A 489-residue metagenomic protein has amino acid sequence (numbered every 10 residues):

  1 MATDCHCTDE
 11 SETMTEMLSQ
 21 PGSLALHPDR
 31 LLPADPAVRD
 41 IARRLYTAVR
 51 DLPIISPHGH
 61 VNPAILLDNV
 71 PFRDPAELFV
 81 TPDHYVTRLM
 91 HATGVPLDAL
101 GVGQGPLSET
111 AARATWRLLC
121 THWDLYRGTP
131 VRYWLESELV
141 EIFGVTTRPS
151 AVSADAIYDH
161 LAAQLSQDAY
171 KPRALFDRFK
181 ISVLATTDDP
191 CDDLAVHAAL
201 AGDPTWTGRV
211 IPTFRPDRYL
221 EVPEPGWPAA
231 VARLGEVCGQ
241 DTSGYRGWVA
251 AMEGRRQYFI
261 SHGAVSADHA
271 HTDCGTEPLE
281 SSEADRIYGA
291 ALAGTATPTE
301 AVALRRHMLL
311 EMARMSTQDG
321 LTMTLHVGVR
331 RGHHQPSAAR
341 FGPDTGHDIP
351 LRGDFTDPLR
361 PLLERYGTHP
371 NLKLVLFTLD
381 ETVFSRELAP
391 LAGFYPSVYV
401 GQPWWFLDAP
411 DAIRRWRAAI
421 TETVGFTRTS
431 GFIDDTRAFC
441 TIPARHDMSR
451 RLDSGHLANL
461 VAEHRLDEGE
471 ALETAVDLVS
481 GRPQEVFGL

Functional and structural regions predicted by a protein language model:
C5-C7: Cysteine-centered motifs
T15-D319, T368-T382, A389-L489: Metal-cofactor-binding active-site regions of metalloenzymes
M323-L325: C-terminal amphipathic alpha-helical interaction region
H334: Hard-cation-handling environments
A338-P350: Active-site loop ensemble at the mouth of alpha/beta enzyme cores that anchors a bound cofactor
G353-T356: Divalent-cation-assisted or electrostatically stabilized phosphate/pyrophosphate-binding catalytic cores
P361-Y366: Short, basic/hydrophobic alpha-helical segments
